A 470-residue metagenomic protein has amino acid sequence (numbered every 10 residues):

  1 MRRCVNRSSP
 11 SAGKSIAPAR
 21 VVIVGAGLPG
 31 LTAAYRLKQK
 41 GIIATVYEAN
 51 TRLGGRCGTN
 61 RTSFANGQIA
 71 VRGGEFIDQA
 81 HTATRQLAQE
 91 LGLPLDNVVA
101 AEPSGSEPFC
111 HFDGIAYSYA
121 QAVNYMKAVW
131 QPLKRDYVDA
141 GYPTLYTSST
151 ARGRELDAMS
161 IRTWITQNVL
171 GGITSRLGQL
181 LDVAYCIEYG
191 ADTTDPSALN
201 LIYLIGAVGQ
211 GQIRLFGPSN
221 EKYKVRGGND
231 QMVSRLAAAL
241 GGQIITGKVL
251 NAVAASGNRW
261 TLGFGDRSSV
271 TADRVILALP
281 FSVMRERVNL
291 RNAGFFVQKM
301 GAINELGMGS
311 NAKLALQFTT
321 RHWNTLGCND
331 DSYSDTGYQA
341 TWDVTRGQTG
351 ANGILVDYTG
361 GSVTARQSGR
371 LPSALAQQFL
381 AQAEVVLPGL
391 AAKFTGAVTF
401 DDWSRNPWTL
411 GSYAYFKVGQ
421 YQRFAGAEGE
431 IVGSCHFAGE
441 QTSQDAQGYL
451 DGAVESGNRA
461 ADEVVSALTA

Functional and structural regions predicted by a protein language model:
M1-V21, Q39: Extreme N-terminal leader/targeting segments of oxidoreductases
C4, R259, R287, S310 (+1 more regions): Conserved flavin/dinucleotide-binding core of flavoenzymes
A19-V46: N-terminal Rossmann-like FAD-binding beta1-loop-alpha1 element of flavoenzymes
K38-S63: Glycine-rich FAD pyrophosphate-binding loop
A65-Y142: Dinucleotide-binding Rossmann-like beta1-alpha1 core, especially the glycine-rich loop that anchors the ADP
R85-E107, I173-L180, H322-N329, K393: A short alpha-helix-loop-beta-strand transition element characteristic of N-terminal alpha/beta dinucleotide-binding
L145-A252, R259, F281-V288, M300: Active-site/ligand-binding neighborhood in enzyme catalytic cores
K248-G257, T261-L326: Central helical "cap/lid" subdomain
